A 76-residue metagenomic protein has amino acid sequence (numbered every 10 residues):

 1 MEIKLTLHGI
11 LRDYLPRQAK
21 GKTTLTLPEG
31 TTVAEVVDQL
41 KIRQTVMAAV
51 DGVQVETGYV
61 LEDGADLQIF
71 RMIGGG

Functional and structural regions predicted by a protein language model:
M1-G75: Ubiquitin-like/PB1-type beta-grasp interaction modules and other compact soluble beta-rich domains
